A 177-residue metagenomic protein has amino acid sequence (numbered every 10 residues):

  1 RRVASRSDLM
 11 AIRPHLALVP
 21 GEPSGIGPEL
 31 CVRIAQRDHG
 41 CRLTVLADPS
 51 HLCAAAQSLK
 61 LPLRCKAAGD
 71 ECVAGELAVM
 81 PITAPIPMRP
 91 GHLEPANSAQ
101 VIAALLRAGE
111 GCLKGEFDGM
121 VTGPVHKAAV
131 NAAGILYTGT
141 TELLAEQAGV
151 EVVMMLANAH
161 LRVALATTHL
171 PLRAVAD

Functional and structural regions predicted by a protein language model:
R1-V3: Compositionally biased, low-complexity segments
R6-T140: Contiguous, glycine/small-aliphatic-enriched amphipathic segments in soluble metabolic enzymes
L43, T141, V152-V153, L161-A164: Small-molecule pocket liners
A74-L77, N158-V163: Beta-strand-turn-beta hairpins that frame and shape the catalytic cleft of phosphate-ester-processing enzymes
R107-G111, G115, G123, Q147-E151 (+2 more regions): Mid-sequence acidic-hydrophobic segments that form the walls of catalytic/ligand-binding cavities or oligomerization
A132-M154: Glycine/threonine-rich beta-strand-loop-alpha-helix active-site module that forms ligand/phosphate-binding
L165-D177: Glycine-rich phosphate/diphosphate-binding loop of Rossmann-like nucleotide-binding domains
